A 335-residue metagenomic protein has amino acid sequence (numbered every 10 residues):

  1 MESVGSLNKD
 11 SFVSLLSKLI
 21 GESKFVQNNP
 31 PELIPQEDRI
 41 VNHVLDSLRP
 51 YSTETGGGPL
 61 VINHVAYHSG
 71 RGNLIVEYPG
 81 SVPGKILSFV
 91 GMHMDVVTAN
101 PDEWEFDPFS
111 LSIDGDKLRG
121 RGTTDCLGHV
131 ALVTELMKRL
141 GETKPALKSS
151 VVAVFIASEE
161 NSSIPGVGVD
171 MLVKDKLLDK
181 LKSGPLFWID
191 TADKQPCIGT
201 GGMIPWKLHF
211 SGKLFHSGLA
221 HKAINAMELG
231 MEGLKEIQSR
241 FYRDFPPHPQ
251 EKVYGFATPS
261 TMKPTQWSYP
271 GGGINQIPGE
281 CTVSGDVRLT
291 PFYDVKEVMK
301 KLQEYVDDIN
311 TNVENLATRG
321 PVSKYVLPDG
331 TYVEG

Functional and structural regions predicted by a protein language model:
M1-L7, D38-R39, T191, I198 (+1 more regions): Metal-dependent amide/peptide-bond hydrolase catalytic core, centered on the "pita-bread" metallohydrolase fold
M1-R119, L140-L147: Acidic/His- and Gly-rich active-site-bordering loop/insert found across diverse amide/peptide-bond hydrolases
S17, L45, A131-T134, K138 (+3 more regions): Predominant activation on well-ordered alpha-helical scaffold segments within soluble catalytic domains
R71, F106, K148, K182 (+3 more regions): Short, solvent-exposed loop/turn segments at the edges of secondary structure
G115-T124, F215-S217: A short glycine/serine-rich beta->alpha loop
C126-G201: Acidic/histidine-rich catalytic neighborhood of metal-dependent amide-processing enzymes
